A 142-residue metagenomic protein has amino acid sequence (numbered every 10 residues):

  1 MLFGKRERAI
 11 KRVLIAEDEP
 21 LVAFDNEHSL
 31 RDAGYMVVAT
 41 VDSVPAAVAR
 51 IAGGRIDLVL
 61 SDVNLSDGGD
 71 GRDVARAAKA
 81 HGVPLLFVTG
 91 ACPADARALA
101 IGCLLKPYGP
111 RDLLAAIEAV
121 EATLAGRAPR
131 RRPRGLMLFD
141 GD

Functional and structural regions predicted by a protein language model:
M1-R12, P45, R97, P110-D142: Non-catalytic signal-transmission and effector/linker regions of two-component phosphorelay proteins
E17: Conserved acidic carboxylate
P20-A39: Two-component/phosphorelay signaling modules centered on CheY-like receiver
E27, T40-L58: Acidic, metal-coordinating helix/loop segments flanking the phosphotransfer/catalytic sites of two-component signaling
D62-V63: Active-site residues of response regulator receiver
G69-V83, C92: Short amphipathic alpha-helix used as the core "switch/output" element in two-component signaling
K106: A Lys-centered signature of the CheY-like receiver
